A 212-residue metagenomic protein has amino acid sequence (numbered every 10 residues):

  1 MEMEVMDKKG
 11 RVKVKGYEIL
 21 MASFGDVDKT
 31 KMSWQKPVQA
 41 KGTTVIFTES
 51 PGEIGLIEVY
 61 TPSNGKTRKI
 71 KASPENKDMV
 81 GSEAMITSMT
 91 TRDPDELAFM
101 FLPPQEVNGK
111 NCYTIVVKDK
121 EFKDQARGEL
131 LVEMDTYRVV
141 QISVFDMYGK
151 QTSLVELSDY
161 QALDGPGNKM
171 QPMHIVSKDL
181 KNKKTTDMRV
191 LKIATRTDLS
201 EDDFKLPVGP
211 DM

Functional and structural regions predicted by a protein language model:
M1-S63, M100: N-terminal mature ectodomain segment of secretory-pathway/periplasmic proteins
E4, F24, Q35-P37, S50 (+7 more regions): Solvent-exposed coil/turn segments that connect beta secondary-structure elements in extracytoplasmic/periplasmic
K13-V14, M89-F101, G149-L154: A short, amphipathic edge element
E18-A22, M100-E106, S158-A162: Short amphipathic beta-strand and strand-loop transition segments with alternating hydrophobic
I46, L56-E58, A84-T90, N108-K205: Gly/Pro-enriched, hydrophobic low-complexity segments that function as extracytoplasmic propeptides/linkers
T61-M89: Acidic/charged, solvent-exposed loop-and-adjacent secondary-structure segments enriched in E/D, K/R, S/T, and G/P
D211-M212: Short, solvent-exposed mixed-charge patches
